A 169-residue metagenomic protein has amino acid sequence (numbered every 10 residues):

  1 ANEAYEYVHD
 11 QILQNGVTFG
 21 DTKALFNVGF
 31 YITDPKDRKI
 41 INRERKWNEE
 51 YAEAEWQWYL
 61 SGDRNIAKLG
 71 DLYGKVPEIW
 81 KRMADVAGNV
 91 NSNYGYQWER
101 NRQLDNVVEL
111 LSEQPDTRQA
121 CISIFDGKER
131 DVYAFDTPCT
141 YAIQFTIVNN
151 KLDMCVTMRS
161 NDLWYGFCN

Functional and structural regions predicted by a protein language model:
A1-N169: Terminal, non-catalytic protein-protein interaction segments that mediate quaternary/complex assembly
